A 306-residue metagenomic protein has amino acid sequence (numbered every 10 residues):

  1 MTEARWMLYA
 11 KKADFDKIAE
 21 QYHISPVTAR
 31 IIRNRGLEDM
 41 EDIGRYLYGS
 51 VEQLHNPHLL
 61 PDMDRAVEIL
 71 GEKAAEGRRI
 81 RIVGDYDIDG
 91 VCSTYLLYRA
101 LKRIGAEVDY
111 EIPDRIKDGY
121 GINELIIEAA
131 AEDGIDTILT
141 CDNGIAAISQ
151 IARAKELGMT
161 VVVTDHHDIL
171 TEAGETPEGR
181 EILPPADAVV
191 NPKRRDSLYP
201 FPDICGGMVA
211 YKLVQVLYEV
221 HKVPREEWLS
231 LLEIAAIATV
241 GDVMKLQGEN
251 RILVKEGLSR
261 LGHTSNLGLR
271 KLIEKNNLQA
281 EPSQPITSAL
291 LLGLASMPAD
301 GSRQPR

Functional and structural regions predicted by a protein language model:
M1-R306: Replace "Mg2+/Mn2+-dependent" with "divalent metal-dependent
